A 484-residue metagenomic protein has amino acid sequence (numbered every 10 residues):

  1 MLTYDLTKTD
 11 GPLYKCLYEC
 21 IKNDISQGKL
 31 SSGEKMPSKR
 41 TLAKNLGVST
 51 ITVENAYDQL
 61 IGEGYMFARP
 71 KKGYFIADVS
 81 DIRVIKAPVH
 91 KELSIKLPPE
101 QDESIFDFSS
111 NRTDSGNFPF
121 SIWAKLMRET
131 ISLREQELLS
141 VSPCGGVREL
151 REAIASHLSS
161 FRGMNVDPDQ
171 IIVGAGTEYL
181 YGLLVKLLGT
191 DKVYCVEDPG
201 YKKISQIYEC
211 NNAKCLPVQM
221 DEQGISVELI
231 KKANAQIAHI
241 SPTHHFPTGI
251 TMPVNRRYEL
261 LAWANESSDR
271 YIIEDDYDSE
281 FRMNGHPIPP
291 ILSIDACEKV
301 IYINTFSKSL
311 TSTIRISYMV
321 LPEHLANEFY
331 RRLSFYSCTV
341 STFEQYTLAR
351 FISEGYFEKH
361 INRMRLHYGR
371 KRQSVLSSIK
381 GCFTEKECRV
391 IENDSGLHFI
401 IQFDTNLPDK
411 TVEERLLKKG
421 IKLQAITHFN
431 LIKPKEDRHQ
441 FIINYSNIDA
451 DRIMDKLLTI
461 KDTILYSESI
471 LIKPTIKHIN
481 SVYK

Functional and structural regions predicted by a protein language model:
M1-R128, L139, H324, S334-S341 (+10 more regions): N-terminal basic, amphipathic alpha-helical segments
F108, I272-I273: Residue-level marker for buried hydrophobic side chains located in beta-strands that build the well-ordered beta-sheet
M127, E137-D269, E280, H286-I294 (+4 more regions): Conserved core of the PLP fold type I
I172, P289-P290, Y330, L348 (+1 more regions): Catalytic cores of nucleotide-enabled group-transfer and carboxylate-activating enzymes in metabolic and assembly-line
R270, V300, C388, I421: Short, conserved active-site loop motifs that form the nucleotide-linked donor/cofactor pocket
D276: Walker B catalytic acidic pair
A296-L366, S469: Conserved core segment of the aminotransferase class I/II
